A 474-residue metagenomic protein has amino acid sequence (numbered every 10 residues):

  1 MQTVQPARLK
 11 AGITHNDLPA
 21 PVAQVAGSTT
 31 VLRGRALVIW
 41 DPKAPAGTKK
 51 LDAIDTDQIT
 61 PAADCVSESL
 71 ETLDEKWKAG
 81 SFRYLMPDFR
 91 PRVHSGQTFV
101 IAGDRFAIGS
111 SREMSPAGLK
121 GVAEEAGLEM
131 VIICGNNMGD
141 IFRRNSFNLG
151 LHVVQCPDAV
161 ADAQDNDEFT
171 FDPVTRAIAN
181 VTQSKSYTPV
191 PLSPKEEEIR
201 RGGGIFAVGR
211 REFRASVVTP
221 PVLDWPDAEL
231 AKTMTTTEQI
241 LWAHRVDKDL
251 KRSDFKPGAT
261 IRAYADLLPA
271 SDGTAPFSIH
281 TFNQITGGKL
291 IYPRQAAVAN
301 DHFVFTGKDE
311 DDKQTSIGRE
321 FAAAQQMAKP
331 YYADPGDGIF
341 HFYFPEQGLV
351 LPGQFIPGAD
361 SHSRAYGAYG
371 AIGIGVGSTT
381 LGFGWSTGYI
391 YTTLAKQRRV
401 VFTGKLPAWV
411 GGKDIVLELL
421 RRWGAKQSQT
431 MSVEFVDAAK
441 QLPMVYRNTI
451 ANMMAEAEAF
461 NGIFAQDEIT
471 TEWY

Functional and structural regions predicted by a protein language model:
M1-Y474: Fe-S-dependent hydro-lyases/dehydratases of central metabolism
